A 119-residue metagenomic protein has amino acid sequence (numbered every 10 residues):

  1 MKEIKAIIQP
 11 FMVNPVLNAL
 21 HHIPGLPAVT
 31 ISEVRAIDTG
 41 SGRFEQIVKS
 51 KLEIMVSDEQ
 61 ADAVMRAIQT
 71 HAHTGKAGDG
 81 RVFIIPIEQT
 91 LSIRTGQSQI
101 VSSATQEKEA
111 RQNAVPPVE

Functional and structural regions predicted by a protein language model:
M1-E119: Positively charged, small/polar-rich N-terminal and surface patches that mediate targeting and assembly and bind
